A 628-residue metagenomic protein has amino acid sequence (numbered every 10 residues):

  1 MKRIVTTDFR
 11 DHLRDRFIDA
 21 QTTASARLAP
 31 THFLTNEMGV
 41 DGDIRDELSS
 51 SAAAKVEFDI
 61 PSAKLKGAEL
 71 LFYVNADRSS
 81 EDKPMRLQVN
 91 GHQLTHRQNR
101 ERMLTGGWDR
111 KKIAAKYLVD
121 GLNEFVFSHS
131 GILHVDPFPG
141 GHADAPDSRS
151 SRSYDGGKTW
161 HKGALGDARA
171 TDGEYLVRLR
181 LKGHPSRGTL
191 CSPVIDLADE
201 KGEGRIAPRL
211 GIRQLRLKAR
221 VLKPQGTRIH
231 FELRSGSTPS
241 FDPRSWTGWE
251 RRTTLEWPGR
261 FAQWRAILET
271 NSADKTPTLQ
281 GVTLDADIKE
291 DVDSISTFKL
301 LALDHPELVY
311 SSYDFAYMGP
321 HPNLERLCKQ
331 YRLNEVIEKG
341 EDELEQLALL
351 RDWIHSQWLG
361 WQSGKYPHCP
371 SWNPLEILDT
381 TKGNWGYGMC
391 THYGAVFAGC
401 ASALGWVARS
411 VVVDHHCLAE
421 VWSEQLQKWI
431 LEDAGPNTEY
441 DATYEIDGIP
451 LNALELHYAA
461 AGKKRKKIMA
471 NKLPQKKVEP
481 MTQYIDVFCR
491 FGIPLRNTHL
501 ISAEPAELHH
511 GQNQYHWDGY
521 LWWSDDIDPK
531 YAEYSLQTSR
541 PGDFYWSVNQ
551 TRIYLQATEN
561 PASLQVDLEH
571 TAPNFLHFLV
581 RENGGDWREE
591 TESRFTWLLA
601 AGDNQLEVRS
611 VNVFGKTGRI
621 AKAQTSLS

Functional and structural regions predicted by a protein language model:
M1, S186-K223, L255-W257, L268 (+2 more regions): Low-complexity, disordered linker/stalk regions enriched in Pro/Thr/Ser/Gly
M1-D43, A170-S296: Beta-strand-rich ligand- or partner-binding modules with a strong bias toward extracellular/periplasmic carbohydrate
L65, V74-K83, G131-L133, V221-R228 (+1 more regions): Extended, low-complexity, turn-rich repeat/linker tracts enriched in Gly/Pro/Ser/Thr and Asp/Glu that occur
R78-P146: Aromatic- and Gly/Pro-enriched, solvent-exposed loop/edge beta-strand patches characteristic of beta-rich domains
H129-K182: Short, surface-exposed beta-strand/loop patches at domain edges that form aromatic-rich interfacial subsites
G140, W361-Q425: Active-site neighborhood of thiol-dependent amide/isopeptide-bond enzymes
T297-W385: Secondary-structure boundary elements
G394-Q475: Hydrophobic/aromatic-rich core segments of domains that either
